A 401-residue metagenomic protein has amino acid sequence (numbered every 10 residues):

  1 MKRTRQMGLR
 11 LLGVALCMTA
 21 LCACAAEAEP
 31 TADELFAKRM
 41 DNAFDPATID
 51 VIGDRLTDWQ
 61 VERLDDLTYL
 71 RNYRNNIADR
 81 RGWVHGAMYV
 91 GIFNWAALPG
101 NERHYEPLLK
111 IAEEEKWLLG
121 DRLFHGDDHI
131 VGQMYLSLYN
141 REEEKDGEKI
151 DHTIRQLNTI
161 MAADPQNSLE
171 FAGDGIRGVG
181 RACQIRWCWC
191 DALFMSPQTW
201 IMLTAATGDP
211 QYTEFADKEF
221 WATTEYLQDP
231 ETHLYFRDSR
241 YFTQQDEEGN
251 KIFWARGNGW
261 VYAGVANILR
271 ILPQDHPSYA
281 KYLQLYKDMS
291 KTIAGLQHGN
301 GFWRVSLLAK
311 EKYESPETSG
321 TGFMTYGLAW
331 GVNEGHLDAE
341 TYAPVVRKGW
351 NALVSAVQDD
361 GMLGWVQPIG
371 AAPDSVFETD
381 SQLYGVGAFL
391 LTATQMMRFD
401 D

Functional and structural regions predicted by a protein language model:
K2-L12: Bacterial N-terminal signal peptides that target proteins for export
L35-G86, F93, L98-Y105, E114 (+7 more regions): CBM-like carbohydrate-recognition segments
F36-A37, Q198, L269: Acidic/histidine-rich, surface-exposed loop or edge segments in extracytoplasmic proteins
Y105-L109, W117-F242, E247-I252, D360: Extended ligand-binding groove/face enriched in aromatic
C190-D191, I201-L307, E314-T325, L337-P368 (+3 more regions): Extended ligand-binding clefts on enzyme/binding-domain cores
